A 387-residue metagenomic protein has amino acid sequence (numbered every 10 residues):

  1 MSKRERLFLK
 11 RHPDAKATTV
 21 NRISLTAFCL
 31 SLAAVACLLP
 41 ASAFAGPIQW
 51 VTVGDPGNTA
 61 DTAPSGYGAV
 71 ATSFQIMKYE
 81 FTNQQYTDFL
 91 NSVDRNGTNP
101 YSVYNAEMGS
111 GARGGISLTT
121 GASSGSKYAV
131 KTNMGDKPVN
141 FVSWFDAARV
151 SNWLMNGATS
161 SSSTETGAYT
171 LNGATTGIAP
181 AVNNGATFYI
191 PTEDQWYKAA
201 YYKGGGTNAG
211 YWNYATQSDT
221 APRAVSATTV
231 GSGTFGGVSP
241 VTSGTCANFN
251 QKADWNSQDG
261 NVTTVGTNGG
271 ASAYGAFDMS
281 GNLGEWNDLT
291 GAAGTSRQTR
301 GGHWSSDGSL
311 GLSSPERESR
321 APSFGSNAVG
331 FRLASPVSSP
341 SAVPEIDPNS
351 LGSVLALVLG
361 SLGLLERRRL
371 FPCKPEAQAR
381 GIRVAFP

Functional and structural regions predicted by a protein language model:
A27-P40: Bacterial N-terminal signal peptides
A41-P47: Boundary at the C-terminal end of the N-terminal hydrophobic targeting segment
A45, G266-S272, A292-A342: Disulfide-stabilized, aromatic/cysteine-rich ligand-recognition loop
T59-M77, A129, V225-V238, T245-C246 (+1 more regions): Short, polar loop/linker segments at the starts of domains and inter-domain junctions
Y67-G68, Q75-E193, A199-S226, A292: Active-site microenvironments of metalloenzymes and redox enzymes
G135, I178-N183, G236-S280: Short, well-ordered junction/capping motifs at the entry into regular secondary structure
P344-L365: A short, hydrophobic C-terminal helix/tail in secreted or cell-surface proteins
L362-P387: C-terminal membrane-anchoring or membrane-association module
